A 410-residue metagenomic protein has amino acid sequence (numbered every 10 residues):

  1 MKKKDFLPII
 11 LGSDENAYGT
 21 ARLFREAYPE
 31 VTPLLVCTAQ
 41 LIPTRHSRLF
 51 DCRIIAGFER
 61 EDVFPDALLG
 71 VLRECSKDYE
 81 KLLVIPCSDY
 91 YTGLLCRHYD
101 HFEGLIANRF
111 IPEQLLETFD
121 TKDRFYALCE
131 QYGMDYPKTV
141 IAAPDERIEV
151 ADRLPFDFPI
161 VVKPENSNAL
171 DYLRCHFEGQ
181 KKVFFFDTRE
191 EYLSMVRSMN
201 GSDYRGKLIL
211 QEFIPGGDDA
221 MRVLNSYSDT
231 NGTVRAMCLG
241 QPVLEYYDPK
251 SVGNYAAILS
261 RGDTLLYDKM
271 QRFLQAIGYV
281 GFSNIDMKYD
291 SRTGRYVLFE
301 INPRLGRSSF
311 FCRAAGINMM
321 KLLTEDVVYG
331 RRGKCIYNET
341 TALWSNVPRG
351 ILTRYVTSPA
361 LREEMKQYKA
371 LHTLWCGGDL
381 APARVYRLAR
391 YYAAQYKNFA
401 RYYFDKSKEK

Functional and structural regions predicted by a protein language model:
M1-I111, I148-E149, A400-K408: ATP-binding N-terminal substructure of ATP-dependent carboxylate-amine bond-forming enzymes
L116-I209, T230-N231: Active-site nucleotide/adenylate-binding loops and adjacent lid/helix of ATP-dependent enzymes
F186-Y246, R261-D268, Y289, R295-V297: Phosphate-binding site of ATP-dependent enzymes
I209, F282-N284, G333-E339: Flexible, glycine/charged-enriched surface loops at secondary-structure junctions
V243-Y247, S251-Y255, N302-G316: Glycine-rich phosphate/pyrophosphate-binding beta-alpha loops
P249-V252, S260-I285: Oxyanion-binding "anion nests"
L274-F310: Conserved metal-phosphate-binding beta-hairpin within the catalytic cores of diverse ATP-dependent phosphoryl-transfer
E325-K410: Peripheral (often C-terminal) accessory segments that flank ATP-dependent C-N-forming ligase machineries
